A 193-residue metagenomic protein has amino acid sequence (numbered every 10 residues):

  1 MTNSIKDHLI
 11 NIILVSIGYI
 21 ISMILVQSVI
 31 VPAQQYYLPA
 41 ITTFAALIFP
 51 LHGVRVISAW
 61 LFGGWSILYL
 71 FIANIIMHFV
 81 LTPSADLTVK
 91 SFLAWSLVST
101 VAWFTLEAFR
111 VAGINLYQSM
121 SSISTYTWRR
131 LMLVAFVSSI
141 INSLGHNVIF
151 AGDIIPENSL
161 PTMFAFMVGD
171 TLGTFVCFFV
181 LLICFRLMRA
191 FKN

Functional and structural regions predicted by a protein language model:
T2-Y37, R55-L61, Y69-A151, F178 (+2 more regions): Short helix-perturbing small/polar motifs within transmembrane alpha-helices
Y37-L38, I48-L51, I155-N158: Short hydrophobic/aromatic segments of transmembrane alpha-helices and their interfaces
P39-T43, T88-L93, N158-V168: Non-cytosolic membrane-interface motifs at loop->transmembrane helix junctions
A45, P50-W65: Interfacial helix-start motif at the membrane-water boundary
S66, L116, P156-E157: Secondary-structure boundary/capping signal
V148-L160: Interfacial helix-loop-helix junctions of multi-pass membrane proteins
P161-C177, L181: Alpha-helical transmembrane segments that form the membrane-embedded catalytic/substrate-binding core of multi-pass
